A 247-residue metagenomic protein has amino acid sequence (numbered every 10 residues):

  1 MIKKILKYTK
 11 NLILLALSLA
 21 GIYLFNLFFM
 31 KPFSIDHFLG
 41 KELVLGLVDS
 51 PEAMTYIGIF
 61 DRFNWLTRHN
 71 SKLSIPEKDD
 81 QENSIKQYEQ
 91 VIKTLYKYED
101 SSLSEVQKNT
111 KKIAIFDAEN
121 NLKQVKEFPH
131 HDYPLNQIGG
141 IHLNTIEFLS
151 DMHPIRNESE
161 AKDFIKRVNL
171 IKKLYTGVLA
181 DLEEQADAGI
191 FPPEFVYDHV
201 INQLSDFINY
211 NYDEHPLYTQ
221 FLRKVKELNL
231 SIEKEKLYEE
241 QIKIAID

Functional and structural regions predicted by a protein language model:
I2, L6-D247: N-terminal maturation segment of proteins
